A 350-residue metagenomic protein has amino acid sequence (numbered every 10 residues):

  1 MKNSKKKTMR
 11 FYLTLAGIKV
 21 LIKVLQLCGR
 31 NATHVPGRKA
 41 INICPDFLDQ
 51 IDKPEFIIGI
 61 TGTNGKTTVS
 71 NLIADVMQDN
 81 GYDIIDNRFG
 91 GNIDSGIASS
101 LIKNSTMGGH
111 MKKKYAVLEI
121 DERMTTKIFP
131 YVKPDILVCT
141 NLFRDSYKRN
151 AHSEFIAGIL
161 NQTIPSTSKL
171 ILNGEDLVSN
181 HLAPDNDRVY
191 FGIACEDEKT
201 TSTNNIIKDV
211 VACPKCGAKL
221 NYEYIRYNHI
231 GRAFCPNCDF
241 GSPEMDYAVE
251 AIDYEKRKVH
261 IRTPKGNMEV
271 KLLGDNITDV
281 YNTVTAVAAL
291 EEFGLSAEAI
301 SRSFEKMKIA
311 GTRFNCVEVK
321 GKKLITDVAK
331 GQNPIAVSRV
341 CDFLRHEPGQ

Functional and structural regions predicted by a protein language model:
K7-A212: Phosphate-binding loop of NTP-binding sites
T67-V76, A251-N267: Acidic-glycine-rich active-site phosphate/pyrophosphate-binding loop
I73, M77, I97-L101, T283-F293 (+1 more regions): Buried hydrophobic packing segments
D83-N87, E269-I277, L324-T326: A short glycine/serine-rich beta->alpha loop
Y131-N141, H229-E244, K271-E305: A conserved, hydrophobic alpha-helical segment in the catalytic core of large ATP/adenylate-utilizing enzymes
A194-K258, L273: Cys/His-rich short segments
F240, Y254, A289-L324, A329-G331: Gly/charged, well-structured mid-domain segments that form the phosphate/adenylate-handling core of ATP-dependent
A310, V328-Q350: Active-site beta-alpha connecting loops in nucleotide-dependent enzymes
